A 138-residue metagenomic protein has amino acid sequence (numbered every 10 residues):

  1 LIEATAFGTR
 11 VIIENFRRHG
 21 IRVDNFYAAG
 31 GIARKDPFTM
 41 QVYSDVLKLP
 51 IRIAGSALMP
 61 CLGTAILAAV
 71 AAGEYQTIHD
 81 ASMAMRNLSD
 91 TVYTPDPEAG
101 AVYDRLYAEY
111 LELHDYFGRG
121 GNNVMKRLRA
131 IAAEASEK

Functional and structural regions predicted by a protein language model:
L1-K138: Glycine/Thr-rich phosphate-binding loops that ligate phosphate moieties of nucleotide and other phosphorylated ligands
